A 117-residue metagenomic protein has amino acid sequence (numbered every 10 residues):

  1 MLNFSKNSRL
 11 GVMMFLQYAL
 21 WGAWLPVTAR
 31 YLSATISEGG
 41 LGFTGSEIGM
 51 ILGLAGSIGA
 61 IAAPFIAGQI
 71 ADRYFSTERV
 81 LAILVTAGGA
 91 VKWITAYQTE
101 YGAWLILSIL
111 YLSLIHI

Functional and structural regions predicted by a protein language model:
L2-S57: Helix-loop boundary and gating motifs at the non-cytosolic
F15, V91, G102-I115: Hydrophobic core of transmembrane alpha-helices in multi-pass small-molecule transporters, especially MFS/SLC-type
G49-G53, V80-A82, L105: Hydrophobic/aromatic positions within or immediately flanking transmembrane alpha-helices of multi-pass small-molecule
I61-A62, W93: Hydrophobic/small/kink-forming positions within alpha-helical transmembrane segments of polytopic membrane proteins
A62-S76: Helix-to-loop junctions at the C-terminal end of transmembrane segments in multipass secondary transporters
F75, Y97-T99: Helix-breaking motifs and short loop linkers at transmembrane-helix boundaries and internal kinks in secondary membrane
R79-W93: Structural signature of the two symmetry-related core transmembrane helices
